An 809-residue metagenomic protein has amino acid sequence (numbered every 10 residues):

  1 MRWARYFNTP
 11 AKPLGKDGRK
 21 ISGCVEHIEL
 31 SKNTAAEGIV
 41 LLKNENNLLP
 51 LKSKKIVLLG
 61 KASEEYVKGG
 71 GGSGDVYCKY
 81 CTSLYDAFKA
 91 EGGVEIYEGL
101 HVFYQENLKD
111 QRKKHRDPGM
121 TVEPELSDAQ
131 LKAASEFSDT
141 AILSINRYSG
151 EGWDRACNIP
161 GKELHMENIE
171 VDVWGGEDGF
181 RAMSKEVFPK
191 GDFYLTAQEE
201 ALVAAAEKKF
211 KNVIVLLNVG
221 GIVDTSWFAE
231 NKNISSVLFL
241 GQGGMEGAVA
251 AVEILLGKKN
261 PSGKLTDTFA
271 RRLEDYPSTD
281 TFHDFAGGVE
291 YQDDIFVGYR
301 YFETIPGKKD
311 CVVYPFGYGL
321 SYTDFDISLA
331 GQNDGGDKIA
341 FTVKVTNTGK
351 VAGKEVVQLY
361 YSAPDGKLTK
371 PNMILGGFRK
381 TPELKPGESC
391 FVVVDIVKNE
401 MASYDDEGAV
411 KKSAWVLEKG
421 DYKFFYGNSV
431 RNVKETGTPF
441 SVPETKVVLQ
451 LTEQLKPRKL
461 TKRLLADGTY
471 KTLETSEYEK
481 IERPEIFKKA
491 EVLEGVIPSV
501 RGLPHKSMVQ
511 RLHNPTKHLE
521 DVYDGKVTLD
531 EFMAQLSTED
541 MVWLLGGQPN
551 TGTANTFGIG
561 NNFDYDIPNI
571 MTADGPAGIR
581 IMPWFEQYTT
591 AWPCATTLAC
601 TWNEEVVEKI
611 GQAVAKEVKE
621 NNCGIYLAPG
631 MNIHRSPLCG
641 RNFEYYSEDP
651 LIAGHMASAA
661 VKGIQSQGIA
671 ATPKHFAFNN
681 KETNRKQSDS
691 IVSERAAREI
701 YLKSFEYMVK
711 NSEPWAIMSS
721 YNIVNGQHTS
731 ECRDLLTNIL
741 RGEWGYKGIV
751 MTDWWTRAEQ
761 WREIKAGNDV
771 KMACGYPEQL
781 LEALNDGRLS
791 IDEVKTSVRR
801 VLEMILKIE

Functional and structural regions predicted by a protein language model:
M1-N432, L451-E809: Glycoside hydrolase catalytic-domain context in secreted enzymes
V433-L451: Short beta-strand elements
